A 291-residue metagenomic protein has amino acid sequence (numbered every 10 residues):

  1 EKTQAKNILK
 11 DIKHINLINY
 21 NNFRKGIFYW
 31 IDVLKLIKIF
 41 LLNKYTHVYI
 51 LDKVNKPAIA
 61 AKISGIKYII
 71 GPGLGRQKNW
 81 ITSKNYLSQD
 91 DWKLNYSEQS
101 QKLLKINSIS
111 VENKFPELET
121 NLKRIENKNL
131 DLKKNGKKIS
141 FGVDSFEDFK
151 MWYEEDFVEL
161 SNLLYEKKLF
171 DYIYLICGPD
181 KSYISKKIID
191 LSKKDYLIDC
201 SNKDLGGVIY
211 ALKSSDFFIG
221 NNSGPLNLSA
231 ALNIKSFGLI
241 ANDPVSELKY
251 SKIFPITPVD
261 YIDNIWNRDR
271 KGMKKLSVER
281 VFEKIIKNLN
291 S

Functional and structural regions predicted by a protein language model:
E1-Y29, D195-Y196, I253-Y261: Conserved nucleotide-sugar phosphate-binding/catalytic loop shared by glycosyltransferases and other
T3-N7, Y49-G65, S229: An aromatic- and histidine-rich active-site surface loop
R24-Y45, I59, I63: An amphipathic, basic-hydrophobic alpha-helix
I31-L34, D156-A241: Donor-binding and catalytic core of enzymes assembling or modifying cell-surface/extracellular glycoconjugates
F40-V54, D216-G220: Short N-terminal targeting/anchoring amphipathic segment
G71-N79, S83-D90, N227-N290: Nucleotide-sugar donor-binding patch of glycosyltransferase catalytic domains
P72-K150, E154: Mid-sequence helix-capping/hinge segment at a functional interface
L118, L122-I184, A241-P244, R270: Active-site donor-nucleotide binding/catalytic segment of nucleotide-sugar enzymes
